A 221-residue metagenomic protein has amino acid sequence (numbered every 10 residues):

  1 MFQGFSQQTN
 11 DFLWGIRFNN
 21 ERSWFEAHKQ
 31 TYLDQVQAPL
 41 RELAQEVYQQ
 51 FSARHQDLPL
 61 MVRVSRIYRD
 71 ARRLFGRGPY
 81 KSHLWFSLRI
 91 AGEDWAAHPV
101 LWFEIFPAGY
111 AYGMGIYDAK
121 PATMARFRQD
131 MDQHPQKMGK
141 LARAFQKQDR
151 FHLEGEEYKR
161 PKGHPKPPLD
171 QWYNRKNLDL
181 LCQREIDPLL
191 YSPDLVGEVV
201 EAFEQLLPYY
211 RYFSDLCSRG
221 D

Functional and structural regions predicted by a protein language model:
M1-G15, N19, A44, F51 (+2 more regions): Long, solvent-exposed, polar/charged low-complexity segments
D11-F12, H28-T31, G113, F127 (+2 more regions): Short, hydrophobic/aromatic alpha-helical segments in well-folded domains
W14-I67: Active-site acidic/histidine clusters and adjacent loop/turn architecture that either coordinate catalytic ions
K29-V36, I116, R126-M131, Y191 (+1 more regions): Short histidine-centered catalytic/ligand-binding loop motif
V36-P39, L43, T123, K137 (+2 more regions): Short amphipathic alpha-helical segments
A53-Y80, L84, D149-K162: A short, surface-exposed loop/turn module that caps and links secondary-structure elements
R72-D132: Aromatic- and glycine-enriched beta-alpha-beta binding-site module
F106-P167: Compact, glycine/acidic-enriched structural inserts
